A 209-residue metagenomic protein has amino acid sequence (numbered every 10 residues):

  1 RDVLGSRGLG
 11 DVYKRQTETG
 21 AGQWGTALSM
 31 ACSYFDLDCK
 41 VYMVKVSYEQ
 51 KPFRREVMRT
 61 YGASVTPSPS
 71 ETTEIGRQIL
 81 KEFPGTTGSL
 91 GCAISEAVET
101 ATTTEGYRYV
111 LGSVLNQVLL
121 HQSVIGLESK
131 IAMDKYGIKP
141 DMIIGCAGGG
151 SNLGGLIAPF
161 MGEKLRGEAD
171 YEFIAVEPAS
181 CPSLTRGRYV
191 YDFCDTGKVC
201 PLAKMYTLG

Functional and structural regions predicted by a protein language model:
D2-L9, Y13: Single conserved hydrophobic/aromatic residue that forms the stacking wall/gate of nucleotide- or nucleobase-binding
G10, I131-I138: Phosphate/pyrophosphate-binding loops at sites that engage ATP/ADP/AMP, CoA/4′-phosphopantetheine, polyphosphate
D11-V46, K139-L153, F173-I174: A short, small-residue-rich loop immediately preceding and capping a beta-strand
V12, G20, V46, Q50 (+3 more regions): Catalytic cores of large soluble enzymes that bind and process phosphate-bearing ligands
T19-G20, K45, P69, L111-L115 (+4 more regions): Fold-independent oxyanion-binding glycine-rich loops and adjacent beta-strand/coil segments at enzyme active sites
W24-T87, S183-T196: Active-site-proximal loop->helix
T73, I79-L119, I125, G137 (+2 more regions): Active-site/ligand-binding loops adjacent to catalytic centers
Q122, G126, G154-A158: Conserved PLP-enzyme active-site core in the AAT-like
